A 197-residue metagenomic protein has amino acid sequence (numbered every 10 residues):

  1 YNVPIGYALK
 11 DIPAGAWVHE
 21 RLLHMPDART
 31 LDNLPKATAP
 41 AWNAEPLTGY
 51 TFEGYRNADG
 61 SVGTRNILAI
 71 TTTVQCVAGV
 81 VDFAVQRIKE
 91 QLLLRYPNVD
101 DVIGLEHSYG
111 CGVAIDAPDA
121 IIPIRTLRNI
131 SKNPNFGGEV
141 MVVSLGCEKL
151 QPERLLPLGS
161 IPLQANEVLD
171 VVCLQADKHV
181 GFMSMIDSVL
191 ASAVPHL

Functional and structural regions predicted by a protein language model:
Y1-L197: Metallocofactor- and cofactor-centric catalytic cores in central/energy metabolism, strongly enriched
